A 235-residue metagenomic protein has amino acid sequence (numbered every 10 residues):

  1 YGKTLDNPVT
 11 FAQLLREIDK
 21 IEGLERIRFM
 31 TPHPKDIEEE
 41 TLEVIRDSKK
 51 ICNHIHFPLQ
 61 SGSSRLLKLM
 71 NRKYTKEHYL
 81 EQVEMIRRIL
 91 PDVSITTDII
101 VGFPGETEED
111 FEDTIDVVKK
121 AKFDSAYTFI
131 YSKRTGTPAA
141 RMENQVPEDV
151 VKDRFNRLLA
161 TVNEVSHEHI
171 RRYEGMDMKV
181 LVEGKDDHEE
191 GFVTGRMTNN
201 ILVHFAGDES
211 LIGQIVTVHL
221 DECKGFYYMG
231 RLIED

Functional and structural regions predicted by a protein language model:
Y1-E108, K119: Conserved SAM/AdoMet-binding glycine-rich loop
G2-G23, M70-K73, K133-E164: Radical SAM enzyme [4Fe-4S]-AdoMet core and its adjacent flexible, acidic and glycine-rich loops/tails across
F29, F57, D98, V118 (+4 more regions): Conserved, mostly hydrophobic/aromatic
P32, L69, A126, F205-A206: Thr-Gly-centered strand-to-loop micro-motif
I45-D47, T114, E143-V146: Short, hinge-like loop/turn segments at secondary-structure boundaries
E81, M85, D113-K120, V150-E164: A non-catalytic, amphipathic alpha-helix used as a structural packing/dimerization or gating element in enzyme scaffolds
S125-Y131: Glycine-rich phosphate-binding active-site loops on the catalytic face of alpha/beta enzymes
R141-D235: Terminal RNA-binding accessory module
